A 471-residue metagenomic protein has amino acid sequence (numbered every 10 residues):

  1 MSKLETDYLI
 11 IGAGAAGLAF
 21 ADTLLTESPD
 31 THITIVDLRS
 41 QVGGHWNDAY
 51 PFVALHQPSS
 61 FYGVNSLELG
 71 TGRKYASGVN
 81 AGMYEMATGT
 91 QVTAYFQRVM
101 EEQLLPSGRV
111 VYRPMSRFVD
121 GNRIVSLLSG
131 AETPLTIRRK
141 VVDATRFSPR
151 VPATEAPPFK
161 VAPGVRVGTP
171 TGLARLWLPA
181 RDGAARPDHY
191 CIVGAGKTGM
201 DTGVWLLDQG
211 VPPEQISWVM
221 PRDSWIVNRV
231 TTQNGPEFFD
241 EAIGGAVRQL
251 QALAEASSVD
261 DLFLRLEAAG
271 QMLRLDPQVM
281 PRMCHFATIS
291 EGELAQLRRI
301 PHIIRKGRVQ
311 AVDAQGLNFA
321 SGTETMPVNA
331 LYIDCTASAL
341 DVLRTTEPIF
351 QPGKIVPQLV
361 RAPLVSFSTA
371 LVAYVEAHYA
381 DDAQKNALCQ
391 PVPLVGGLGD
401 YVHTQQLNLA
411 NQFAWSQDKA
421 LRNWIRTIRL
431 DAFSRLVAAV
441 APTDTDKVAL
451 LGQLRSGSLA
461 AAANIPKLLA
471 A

Functional and structural regions predicted by a protein language model:
S2-A16, R186-G196: Beta1/beta-strand and adjacent pyrophosphate-binding region of the FAD-binding site in flavoprotein oxidoreductases
L9-I11, P134-R150, Y190-V193, P327-S338: Short hydrophobic core segments
F20-S28, L173-V227, F367-Q417: Rossmann-like dinucleotide/flavin-binding elements
L38-Y95, V219-D276: Glycine-rich active-site loop/strand segments that organize a redox cofactor
A76-P152, F286, E293-F319, R455-S458: Feature captures the FAD/FMN-dependent oxidoreductase FAD-binding
G82, T88, Y95, T145-G210 (+2 more regions): Glycine-rich dinucleotide-binding loop and its adjacent helix/turn
V204-W205, I303-K306, Q310-D444: Glycine-enriched catalytic-core subsegment of oxygenase/oxidase enzymes
A269-G270, R274-T345, V437-A471: C-terminal catalytic lobe of FAD-dependent flavoproteins
